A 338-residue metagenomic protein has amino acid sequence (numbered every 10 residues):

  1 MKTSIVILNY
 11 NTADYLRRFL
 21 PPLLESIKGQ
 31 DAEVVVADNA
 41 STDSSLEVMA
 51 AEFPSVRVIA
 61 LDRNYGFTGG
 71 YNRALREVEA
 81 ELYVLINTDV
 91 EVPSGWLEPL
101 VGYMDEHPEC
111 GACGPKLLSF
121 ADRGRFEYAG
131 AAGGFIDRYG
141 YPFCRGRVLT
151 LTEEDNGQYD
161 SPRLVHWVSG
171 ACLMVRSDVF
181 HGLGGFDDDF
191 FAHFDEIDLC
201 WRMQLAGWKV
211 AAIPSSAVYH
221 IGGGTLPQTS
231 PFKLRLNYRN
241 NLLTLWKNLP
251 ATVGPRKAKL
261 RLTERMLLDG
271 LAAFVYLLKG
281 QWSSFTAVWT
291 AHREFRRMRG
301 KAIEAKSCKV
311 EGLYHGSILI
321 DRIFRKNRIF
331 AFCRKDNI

Functional and structural regions predicted by a protein language model:
V6, A206-S307, E311-S317, D321: Active-site-adjacent helix/loop segment of glycosyltransferases that harbors family-specific signature motifs
P21-D31: Short, acidic, metal-binding catalytic loop of nucleotide-sugar glycosyltransferases
P22, D38-E47, R63: A conserved acidic beta->alpha catalytic loop
D31-A40, I59-L61: Short beta-strand/loop segment that forms part of the nucleotide-sugar
A60-V78, T88-V90, P99: Glycine-rich, basic loop-to-helix element that forms the pyrophosphate-binding segment of sugar-nucleotide handling
Y83: Short aromatic/hydrophobic "clamp" motif used to bind/position activated sugar donors
E91-Y141: Conserved donor NDP-sugar-binding/catalytic core segment of glycosyltransferases
D160-S161, H166-A217: A short, conserved alpha-helix in the catalytic core of glycosyltransferases
